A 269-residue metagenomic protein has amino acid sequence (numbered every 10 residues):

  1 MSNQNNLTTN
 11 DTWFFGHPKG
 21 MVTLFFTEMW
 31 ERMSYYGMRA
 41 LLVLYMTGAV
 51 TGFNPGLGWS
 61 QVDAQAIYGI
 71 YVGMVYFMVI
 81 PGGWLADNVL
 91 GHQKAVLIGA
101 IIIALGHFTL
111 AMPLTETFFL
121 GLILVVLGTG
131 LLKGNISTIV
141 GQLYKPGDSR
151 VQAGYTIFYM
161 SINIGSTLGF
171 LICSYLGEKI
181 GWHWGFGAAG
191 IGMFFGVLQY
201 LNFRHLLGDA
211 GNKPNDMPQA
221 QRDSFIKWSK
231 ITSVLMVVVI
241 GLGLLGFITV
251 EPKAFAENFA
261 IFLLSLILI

Functional and structural regions predicted by a protein language model:
M1-K19, P146, G177-I269: Intracellular loop-helix junctions on the cytosolic face of multi-pass helical membrane proteins
M29, G106, T117-L132: Hydrophobic core of transmembrane alpha-helices in multi-pass small-molecule transporters, especially MFS/SLC-type
R39-A40, P81, I164-K179: A gly/Pro-rich, aromatic-decorated transmembrane alpha-helix motif that marks the paired, flexible gating helices
A40-D63: Short amphipathic helix-loop junctions that connect adjacent transmembrane helices in Major Facilitator Superfamily/SLC
Q65-A86, K133, T167, F194: Central cavity-lining transmembrane alpha-helices of secondary-active solute carriers, predominantly the Major
N88-A100, G147-D148: Cytoplasmic membrane-interface "Motif A"-like loop-to-helix N-cap segments of 12-TM Major Facilitator Superfamily
I98-F119: C-terminal ends and interior cores of transmembrane alpha-helices in multi-pass membrane transporters/permeases
L131-P146: Intracellular juxtamembrane helix-capping segments at the cytosolic ends of symmetry-related transmembrane helices
